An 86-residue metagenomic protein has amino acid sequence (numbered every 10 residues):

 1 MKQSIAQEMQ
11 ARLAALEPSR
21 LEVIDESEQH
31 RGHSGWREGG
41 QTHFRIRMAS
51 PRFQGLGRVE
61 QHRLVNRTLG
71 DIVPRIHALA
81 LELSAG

Functional and structural regions predicted by a protein language model:
M1-G86: N-terminal, polar/charged subdomain of small-to-medium soluble alpha/beta proteins
